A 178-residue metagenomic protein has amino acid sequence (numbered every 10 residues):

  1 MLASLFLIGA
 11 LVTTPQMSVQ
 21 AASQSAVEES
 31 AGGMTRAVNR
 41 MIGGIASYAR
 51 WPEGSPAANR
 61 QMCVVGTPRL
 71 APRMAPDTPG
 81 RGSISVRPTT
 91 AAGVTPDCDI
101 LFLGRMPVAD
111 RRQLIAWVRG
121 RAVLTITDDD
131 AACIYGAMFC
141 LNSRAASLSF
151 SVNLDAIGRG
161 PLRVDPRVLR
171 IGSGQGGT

Functional and structural regions predicted by a protein language model:
L2-T178: Short hydrophobic alpha-helices and adjacent helix-cap/hinge residues
